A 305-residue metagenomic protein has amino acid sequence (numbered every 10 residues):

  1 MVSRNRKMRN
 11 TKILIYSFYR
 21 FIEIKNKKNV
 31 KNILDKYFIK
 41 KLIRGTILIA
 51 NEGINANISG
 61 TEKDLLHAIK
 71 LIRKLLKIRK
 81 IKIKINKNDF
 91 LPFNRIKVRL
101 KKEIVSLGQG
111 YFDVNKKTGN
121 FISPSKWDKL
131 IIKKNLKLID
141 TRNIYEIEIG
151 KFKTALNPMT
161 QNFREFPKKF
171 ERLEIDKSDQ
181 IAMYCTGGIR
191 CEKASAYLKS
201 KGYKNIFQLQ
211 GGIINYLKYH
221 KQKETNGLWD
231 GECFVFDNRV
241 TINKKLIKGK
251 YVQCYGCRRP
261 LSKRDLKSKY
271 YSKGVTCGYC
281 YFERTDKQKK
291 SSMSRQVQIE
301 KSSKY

Functional and structural regions predicted by a protein language model:
M1-N5: N-terminal amphipathic/basic-hydrophobic helices that include classical n-h-c signal peptides and signal-anchor
R9-G119, N143-Q180, I189-Y305: Rhodanese-like catalytic fold shared by cysteine-dependent sulfurtransferases and DSP/PTP-type phosphatases
T118-S123, I131: A conserved helix-loop-strand patch within extracytoplasmic ligand-binding domains of the periplasmic binding
K134: Glycine-rich active-site/cofactor-binding loop and its immediate structural neighborhood
L138-D140: Structural scaffold elements adjacent to functional motifs in cytosolic proteins
T186: Substrate-contacting helices/loops that form the catalytic groove of nucleic-acid and nucleotide-polymer processing
